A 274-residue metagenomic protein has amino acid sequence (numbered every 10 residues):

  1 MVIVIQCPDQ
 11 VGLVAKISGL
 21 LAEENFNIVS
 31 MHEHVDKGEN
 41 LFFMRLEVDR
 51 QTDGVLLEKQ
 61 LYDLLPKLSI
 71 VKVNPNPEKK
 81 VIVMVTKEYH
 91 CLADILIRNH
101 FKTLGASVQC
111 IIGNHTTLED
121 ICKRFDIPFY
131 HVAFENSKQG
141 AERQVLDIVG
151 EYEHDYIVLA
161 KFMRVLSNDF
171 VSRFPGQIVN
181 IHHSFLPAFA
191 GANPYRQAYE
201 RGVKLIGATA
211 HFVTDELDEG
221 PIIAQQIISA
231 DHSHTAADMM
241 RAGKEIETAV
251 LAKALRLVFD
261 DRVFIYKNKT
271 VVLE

Functional and structural regions predicted by a protein language model:
M1-K80: A conserved regulatory-domain signal marking ACT and ACT-like small-molecule sensing domains and adjacent regulatory
Q6, I82-M84, I112: Short hydrophobic segments within beta-strands
E78-D94, R98: Short, low-order "capping/linker" segments at domain edges
V83-V85, T116-E153: N-terminal glycine-/serine-/threonine-rich beta1-alpha1-beta2 phosphate-ribose binding loop of Rossmann-like
L96-T103, Q109: Glycine-rich, flexible N-terminal cofactor/catalytic loop recognition
A106-T117: Short internal beta-strands
H115, N136-S137, A141-R143, Y152-E274: Donor/substrate-binding cores of folate-linked one-carbon enzymes
